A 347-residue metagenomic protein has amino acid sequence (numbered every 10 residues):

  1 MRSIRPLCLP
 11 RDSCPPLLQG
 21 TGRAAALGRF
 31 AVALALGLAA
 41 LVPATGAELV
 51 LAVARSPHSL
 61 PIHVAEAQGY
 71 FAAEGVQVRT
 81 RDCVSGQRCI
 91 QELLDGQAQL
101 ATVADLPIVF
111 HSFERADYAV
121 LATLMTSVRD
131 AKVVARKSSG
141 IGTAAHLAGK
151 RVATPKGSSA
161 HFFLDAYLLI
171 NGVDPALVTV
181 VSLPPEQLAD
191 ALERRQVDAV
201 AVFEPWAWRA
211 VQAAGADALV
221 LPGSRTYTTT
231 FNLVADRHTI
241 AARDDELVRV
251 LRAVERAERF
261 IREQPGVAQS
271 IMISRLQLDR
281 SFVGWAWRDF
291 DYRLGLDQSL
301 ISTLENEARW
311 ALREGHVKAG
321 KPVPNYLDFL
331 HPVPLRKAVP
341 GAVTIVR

Functional and structural regions predicted by a protein language model:
M1-A26: N-terminal secretory signal peptides that target proteins for export/translocation
G28-A40: Bacterial N-terminal signal peptides
A44-G46: Boundary at the C-terminal end of the N-terminal hydrophobic targeting segment
E48-V173, T179-S182, D198-E204, A218-L221 (+1 more regions): Short, glycine-/small- and polar/acidic-enriched structural segments that line small-molecule recognition paths
S59, H63, I90, L94 (+15 more regions): Extracytoplasmic/secreted envelope proteins and their assembly/folding machinery, especially bacterial periplasmic
L106-P107, L177-V181, E186-S274: Pocket-lining segment of extracytoplasmic ligand-binding domains
A241-K318: Secondary-structure end/capping motifs
L312-R347: Conserved C-terminal helix/tail region of periplasmic/extracytoplasmic solute-binding proteins
